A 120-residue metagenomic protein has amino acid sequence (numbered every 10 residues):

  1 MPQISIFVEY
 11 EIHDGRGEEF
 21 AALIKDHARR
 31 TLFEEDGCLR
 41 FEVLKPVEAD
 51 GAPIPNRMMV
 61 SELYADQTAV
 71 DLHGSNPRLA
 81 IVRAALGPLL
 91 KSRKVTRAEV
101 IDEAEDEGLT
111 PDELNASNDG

Functional and structural regions predicted by a protein language model:
P2, E42-P55, V82-G120: Glycine-rich beta-strand-turn "strand-cap" elements at beta-sheet edges
Q3-E11, E42-N76, P111-D112: Short, well-ordered beta-strand segments in beta-rich or mixed alpha/beta enzyme and ligand-binding folds
I4-V43: N-terminal first-folded block
I12-D14, D66, E99-D102: Non-catalytic surface loops within mature trypsin-like serine protease
G17, A21, R57, N76-L79: Short, structured helix-loop boundary elements
E18-F20, G51, V70, E105: Short acidic, gly/pro-rich beta-turn/loop elements at beta-sheet edges and active-site/ligand-binding grooves
H27-C38, L63-R97: An amphipathic, aromatic/His-enriched active-site/gating alpha helix that lines ligand/cofactor pockets
